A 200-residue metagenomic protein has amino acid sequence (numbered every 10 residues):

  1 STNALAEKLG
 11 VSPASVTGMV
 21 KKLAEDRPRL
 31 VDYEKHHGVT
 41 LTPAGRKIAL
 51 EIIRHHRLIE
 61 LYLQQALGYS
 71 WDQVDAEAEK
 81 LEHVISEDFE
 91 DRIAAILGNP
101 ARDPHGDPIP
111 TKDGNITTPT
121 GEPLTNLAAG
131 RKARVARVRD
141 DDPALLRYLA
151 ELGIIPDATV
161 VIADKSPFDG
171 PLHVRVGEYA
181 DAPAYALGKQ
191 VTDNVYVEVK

Functional and structural regions predicted by a protein language model:
S1-V11: N-terminal helix-turn-helix DNA-binding core of bacterial DNA-binding proteins
N3, K21, L61: Residues within the helices of the helix-turn-helix
E7, A24-E25: Alpha-helical residues within the helix-turn-helix
A14, D72: Key DNA-contact positions within bacterial/archaeal DNA-binding proteins
S15, M19: Residues in the helix-turn-helix
E25-E34: A short, conserved structural fragment
E34-H56: Basic, amphipathic "hinge/linker" alpha-helix immediately C-terminal to the N-terminal HTH DNA-binding motif
E82-V191: Mid-protein regulatory/catalytic core that forms ligand/cofactor-binding pockets and protein-protein interaction
